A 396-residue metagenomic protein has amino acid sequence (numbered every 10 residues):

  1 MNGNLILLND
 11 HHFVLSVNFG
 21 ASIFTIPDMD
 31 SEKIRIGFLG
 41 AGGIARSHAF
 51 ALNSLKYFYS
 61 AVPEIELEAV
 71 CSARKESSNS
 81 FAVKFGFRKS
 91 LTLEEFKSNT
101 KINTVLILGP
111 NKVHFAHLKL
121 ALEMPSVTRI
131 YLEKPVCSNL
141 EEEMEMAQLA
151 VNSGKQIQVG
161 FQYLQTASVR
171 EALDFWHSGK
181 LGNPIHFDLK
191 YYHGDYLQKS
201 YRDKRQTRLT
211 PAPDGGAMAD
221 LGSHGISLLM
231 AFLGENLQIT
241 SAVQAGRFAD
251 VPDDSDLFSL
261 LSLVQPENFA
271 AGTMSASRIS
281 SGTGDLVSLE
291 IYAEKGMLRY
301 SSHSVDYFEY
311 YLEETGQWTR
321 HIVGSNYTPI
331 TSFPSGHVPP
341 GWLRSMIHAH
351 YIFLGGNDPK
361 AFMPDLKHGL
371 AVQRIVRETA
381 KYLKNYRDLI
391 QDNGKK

Functional and structural regions predicted by a protein language model:
N18, I23-I26, D30, Y59-S60 (+2 more regions): C-terminal helix-rich "cap/oligomerization" subdomain common to oxidoreductases
N18-F85: N-terminal Rossmann-like dinucleotide-binding module
T25, I226-E309, P339, S345-K360 (+2 more regions): Contiguous beta-strand/loop segments that form the cofactor/metal-binding neighborhood of enzyme cores
S60-A61, K89-T100: Short acidic low-complexity segments
N103-T104, F115-Q165, G179: Beta-strand-loop-alpha-helix segment that lines the small-molecule cofactor/substrate pocket of alpha/beta enzymes
L108-K112: N-terminal glycine-rich "phosphate-gripper" loop used for MgATP/nucleotide binding and carboxylate activation
T166-V251: Predominantly a Rossmann-like dinucleotide-binding segment in NAD(P)-dependent oxidoreductases
